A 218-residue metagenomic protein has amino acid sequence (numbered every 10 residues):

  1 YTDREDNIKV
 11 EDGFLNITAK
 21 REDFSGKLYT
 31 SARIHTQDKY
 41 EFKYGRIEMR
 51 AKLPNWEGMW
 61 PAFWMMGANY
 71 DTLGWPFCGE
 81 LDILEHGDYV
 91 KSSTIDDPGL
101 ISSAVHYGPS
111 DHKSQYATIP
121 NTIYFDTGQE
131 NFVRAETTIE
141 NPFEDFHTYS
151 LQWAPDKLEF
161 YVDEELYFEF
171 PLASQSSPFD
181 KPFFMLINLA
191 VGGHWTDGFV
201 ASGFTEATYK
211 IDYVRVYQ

Functional and structural regions predicted by a protein language model:
Y1-Q218: GH16 jelly-roll
